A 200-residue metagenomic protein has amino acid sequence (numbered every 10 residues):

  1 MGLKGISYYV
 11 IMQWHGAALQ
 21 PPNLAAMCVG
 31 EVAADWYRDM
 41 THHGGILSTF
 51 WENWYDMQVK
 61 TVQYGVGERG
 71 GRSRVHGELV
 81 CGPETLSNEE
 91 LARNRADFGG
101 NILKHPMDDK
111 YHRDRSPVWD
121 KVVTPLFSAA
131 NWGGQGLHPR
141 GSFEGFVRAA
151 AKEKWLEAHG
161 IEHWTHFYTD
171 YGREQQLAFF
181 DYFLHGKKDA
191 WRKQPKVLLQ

Functional and structural regions predicted by a protein language model:
M1-Y8, M12: Alpha/beta-hydrolase fold nucleophile elbow
G2, G44-G45, T169: Glycine-centered flexibility motif
K4-I6, V29-V32, N131-W132, H159-I161: Active-site-proximal beta-strand/loop segments in catalytic clefts of secreted hydrolases
M12-W14, R38, F167: Active-site-proximal flexible loops/turns
W14-A18, F143: Short, hydrophobic alpha-helix immediately C-terminal to the catalytic nucleophile
A18-K121: Accessory cap/linker subdomain of secreted extracellular hydrolases
P22-N23, T41, L86, A96-Y111 (+4 more regions): Alpha/beta-hydrolase-fold serine-hydrolase catalytic core, especially in secreted/extracellular enzymes
